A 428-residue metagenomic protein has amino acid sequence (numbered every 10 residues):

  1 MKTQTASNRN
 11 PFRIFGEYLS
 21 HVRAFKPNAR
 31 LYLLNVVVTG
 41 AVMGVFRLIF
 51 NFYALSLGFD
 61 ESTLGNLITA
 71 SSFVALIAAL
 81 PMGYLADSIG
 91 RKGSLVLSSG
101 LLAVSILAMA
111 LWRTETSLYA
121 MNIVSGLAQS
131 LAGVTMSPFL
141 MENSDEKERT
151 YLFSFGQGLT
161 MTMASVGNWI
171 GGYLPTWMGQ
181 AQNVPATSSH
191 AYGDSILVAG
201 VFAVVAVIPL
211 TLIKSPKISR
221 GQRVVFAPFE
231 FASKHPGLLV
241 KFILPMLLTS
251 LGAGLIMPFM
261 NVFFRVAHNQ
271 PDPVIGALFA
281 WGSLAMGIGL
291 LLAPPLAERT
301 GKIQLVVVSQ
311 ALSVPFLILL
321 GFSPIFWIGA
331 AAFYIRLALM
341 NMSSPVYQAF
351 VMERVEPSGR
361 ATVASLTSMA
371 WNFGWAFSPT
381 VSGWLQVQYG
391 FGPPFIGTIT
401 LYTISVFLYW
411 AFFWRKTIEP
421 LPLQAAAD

Functional and structural regions predicted by a protein language model:
K2-K26, K214-P245, A426-D428: Juxtamembrane intracellular "pre-TM" segments in multi-pass secondary transporters
I14-V74, L238-A280: Helix-loop boundary and gating motifs at the non-cytosolic
V37, S105, T116-A132, I328-M342: Hydrophobic core of transmembrane alpha-helices in multi-pass small-molecule transporters, especially MFS/SLC-type
N66-Y84, A280-L292: Central cavity-lining transmembrane alpha-helices of secondary-active solute carriers, predominantly the Major
I77-R113: Conserved MFS/SLC helix-loop-helix module at the cytosolic interface between two early adjacent transmembrane helices
A78-G90, P175, G289-K302, Q386-V387: Helix-to-loop junctions at the C-terminal end of transmembrane segments in multipass secondary transporters
G93-A108, Q304-L319, I396-I399: Structural signature of the two symmetry-related core transmembrane helices
G200-S219, L408-F413: C-terminal membrane-cytosol helix-exit motif in multi-pass small-molecule transporters
